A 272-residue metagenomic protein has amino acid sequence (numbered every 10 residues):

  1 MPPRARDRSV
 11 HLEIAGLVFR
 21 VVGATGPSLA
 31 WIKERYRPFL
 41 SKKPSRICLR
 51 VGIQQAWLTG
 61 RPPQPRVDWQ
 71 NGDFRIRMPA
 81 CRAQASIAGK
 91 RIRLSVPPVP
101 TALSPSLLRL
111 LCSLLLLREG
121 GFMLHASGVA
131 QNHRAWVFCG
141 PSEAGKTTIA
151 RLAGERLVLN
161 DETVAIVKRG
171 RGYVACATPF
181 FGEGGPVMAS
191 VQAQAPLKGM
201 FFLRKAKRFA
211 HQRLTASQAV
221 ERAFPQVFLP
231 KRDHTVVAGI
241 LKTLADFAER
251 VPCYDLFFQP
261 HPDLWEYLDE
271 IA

Functional and structural regions predicted by a protein language model:
M1-S142, L152-L159, V164-A272: A noncatalytic interaction/capping subdomain that flanks phosphate/NTP-handling catalytic cores
K146: Conserved lysine of the Walker
I149: Hydrophobic positions on the alpha1 helix immediately C-terminal to the Walker A/P-loop
